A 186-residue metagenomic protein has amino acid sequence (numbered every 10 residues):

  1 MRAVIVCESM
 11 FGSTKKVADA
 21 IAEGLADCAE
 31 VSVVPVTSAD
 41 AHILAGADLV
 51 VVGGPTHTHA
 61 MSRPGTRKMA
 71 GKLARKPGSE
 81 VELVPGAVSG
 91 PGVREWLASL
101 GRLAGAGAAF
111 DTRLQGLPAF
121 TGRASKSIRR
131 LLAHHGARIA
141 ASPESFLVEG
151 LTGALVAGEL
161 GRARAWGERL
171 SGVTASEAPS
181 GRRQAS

Functional and structural regions predicted by a protein language model:
R2, E30, A106, R138: Residues at the starts of beta-strands that form the adenosine-phosphate
R2-C28: N-terminal beta1-alpha1 ligand-phosphate binding loop
F11, R113-A119, V148-G150: Short histidine/acidic/glycine/proline-rich micro-motifs that form metal- and phosphate-coordinating active-site loops
D19, E23, D27, R130 (+2 more regions): Short, well-ordered alpha-helices that flank and scaffold nucleotide-derived cofactor binding pockets
C28-T37: Short gly/ser/thr-rich secondary-structure transition/capping motifs
V36-H135: Helix-loop-strand module that forms the ligand-binding subsite of alpha/beta enzymes
A133-S186: Glycine-rich phosphate/pyrophosphate-binding loop and the adjoining helix
